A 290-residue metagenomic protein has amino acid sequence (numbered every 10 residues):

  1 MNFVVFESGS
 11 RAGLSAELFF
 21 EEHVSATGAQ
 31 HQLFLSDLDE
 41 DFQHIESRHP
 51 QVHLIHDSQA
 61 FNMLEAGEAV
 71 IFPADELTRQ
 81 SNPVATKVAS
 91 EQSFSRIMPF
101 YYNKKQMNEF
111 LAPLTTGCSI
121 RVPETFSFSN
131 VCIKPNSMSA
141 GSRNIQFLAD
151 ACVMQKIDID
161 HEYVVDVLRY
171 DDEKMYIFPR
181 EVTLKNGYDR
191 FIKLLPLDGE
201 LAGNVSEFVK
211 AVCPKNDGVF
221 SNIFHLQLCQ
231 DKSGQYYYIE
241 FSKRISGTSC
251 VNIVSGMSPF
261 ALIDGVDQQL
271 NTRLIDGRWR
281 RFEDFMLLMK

Functional and structural regions predicted by a protein language model:
M1-V4: Extreme N-terminal starter segment of soluble prokaryotic enzymes
F6-E17: A short, glycine/small-residue-rich beta-strand->loop->alpha-helix junction that serves as a flexible
L18-Q30: A short, Lys/Arg-enriched amphipathic alpha-helix followed by its capping loop at the start of a domain
H31-L38: Short internal beta-strands
D39-S127, S139: Conserved N-proximal alpha/beta basic substrate-recognition cap immediately N-terminal to, or forming the N-lobe
M107-D172: Rossmann-like NAD(P)H-binding beta-loop-alpha module
Q146-P214, F220, H225-Y237: Phosphate-binding site of ATP-dependent enzymes
E200-K290: ATP-dependent carboxylate activation and anion-phosphoryl transfer catalytic cores that bind Mg-ATP to form
